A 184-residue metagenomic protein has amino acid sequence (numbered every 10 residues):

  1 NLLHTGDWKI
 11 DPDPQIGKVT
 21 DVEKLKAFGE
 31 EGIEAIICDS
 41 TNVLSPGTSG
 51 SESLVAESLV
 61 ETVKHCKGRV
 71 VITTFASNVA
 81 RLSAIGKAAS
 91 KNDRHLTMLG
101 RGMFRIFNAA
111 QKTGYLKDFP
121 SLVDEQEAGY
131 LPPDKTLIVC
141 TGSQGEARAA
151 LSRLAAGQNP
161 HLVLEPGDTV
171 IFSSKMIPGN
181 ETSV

Functional and structural regions predicted by a protein language model:
N1-Y130, A149-V163, I177-V184: His/Asp/Glu-rich metal-coordinating catalytic cores of metallo-dependent phosphodiesterases/hydrolases acting on
E34, T136, D168-I171: Conserved acidic residues
K135-Q144: Conserved two-lobed SF2 helicase motor
G142-S143, F172-P178: Aromatic- and Gly/Pro-rich donor/ligand-binding loops that form nucleotide- or phosphate-bearing donor binding pockets
